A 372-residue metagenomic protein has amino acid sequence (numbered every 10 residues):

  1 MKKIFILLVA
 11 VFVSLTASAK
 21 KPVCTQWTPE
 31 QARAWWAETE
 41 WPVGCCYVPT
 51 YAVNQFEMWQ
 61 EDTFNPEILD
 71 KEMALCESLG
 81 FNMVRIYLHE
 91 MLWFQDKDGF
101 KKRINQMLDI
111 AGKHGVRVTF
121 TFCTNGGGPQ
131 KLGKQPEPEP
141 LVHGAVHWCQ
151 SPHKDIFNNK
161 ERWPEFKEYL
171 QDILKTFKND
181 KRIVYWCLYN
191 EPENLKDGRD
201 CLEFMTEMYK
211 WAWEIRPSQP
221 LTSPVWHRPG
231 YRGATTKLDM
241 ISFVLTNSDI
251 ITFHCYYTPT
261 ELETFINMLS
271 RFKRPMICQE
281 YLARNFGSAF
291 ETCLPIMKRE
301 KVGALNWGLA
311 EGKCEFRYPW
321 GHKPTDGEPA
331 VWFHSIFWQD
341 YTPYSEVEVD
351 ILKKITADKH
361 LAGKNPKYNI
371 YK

Functional and structural regions predicted by a protein language model:
F5-S18: Hydrophobic h-region of N-terminal signal peptides that target proteins for export in Gram-negative bacteria
K21-S248, H254, P259, F272 (+6 more regions): Active-site mouth of glycoside hydrolases
C278-Q279, A283: Short acidic/histidine-rich active-site segments
N306-G308: Replace "adjacent to P-loop NTPase cores in ATP/GTP-dependent enzymes" with "adjacent to NTP-binding cores
Y318-Y371: Extended, alpha-helix-rich binding/interface surfaces that flank or overlap catalytic cores and mediate recognition
